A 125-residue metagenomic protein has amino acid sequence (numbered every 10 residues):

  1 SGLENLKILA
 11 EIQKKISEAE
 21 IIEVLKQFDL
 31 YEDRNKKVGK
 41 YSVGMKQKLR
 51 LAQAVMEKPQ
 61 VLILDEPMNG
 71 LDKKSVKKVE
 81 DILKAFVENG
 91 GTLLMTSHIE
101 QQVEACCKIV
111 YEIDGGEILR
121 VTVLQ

Functional and structural regions predicted by a protein language model:
S1-I12: Q-loop/switch helix immediately C-terminal to the Walker
K7, I16-D33: Conserved ABC ATPase "signature" region
K37-Y41: Conserved ABC ATPase signature
L51: Hydrophobic anchor residue at the start of the ABC signature
L62-E66: Catalytic Walker B motif of ABC-type/P-loop ATPase nucleotide-binding domains
K73-K74: Helix N-cap at the start of a conserved alpha-helix in ABC-type nucleotide-binding domains
T96-H98: H-loop/switch region of ABC-family ATPase nucleotide-binding domains
